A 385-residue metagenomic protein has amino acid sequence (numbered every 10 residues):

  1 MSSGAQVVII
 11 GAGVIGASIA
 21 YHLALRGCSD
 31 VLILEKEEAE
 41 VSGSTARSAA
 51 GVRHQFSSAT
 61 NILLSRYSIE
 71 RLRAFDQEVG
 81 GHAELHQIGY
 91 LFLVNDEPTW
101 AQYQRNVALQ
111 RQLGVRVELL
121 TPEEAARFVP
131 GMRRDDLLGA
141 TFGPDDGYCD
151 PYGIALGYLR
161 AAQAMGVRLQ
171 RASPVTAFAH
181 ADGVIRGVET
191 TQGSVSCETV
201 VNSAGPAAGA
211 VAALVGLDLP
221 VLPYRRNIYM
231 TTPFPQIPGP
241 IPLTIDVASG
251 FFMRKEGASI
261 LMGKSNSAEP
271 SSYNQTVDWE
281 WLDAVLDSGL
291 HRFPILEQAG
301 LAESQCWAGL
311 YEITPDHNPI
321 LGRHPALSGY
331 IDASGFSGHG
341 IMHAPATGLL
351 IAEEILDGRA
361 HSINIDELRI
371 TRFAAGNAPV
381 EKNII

Functional and structural regions predicted by a protein language model:
S2-I15, L32: Beta1/beta-strand and adjacent pyrophosphate-binding region of the FAD-binding site in flavoprotein oxidoreductases
S3-A5, E189-T199: Core beta-strand elements of the Rossmann-like FAD/NAD(P) dinucleotide-binding domain in flavoenzyme oxidoreductases
A24-T45: Glycine-rich FAD pyrophosphate-binding loop
V41, S194-P240: Central helical "cap/lid" subdomain
A49-F128, G250-F252, P270, E280 (+1 more regions): Dinucleotide-binding Rossmann-like beta1-alpha1 core, especially the glycine-rich loop that anchors the ADP
A74, H86, V94-M165, Q170-R171 (+1 more regions): Flavin (FAD/FMN) cofactor-binding and adjacent substrate-gating region of FAD-dependent oxidoreductase domains
D218, P233-D332: Active-site lid/adjacent beta-loop-alpha segment flanking the redox-cofactor pocket in flavoenzymes
L290-I385: C-terminal catalytic lobe of FAD-dependent flavoproteins
